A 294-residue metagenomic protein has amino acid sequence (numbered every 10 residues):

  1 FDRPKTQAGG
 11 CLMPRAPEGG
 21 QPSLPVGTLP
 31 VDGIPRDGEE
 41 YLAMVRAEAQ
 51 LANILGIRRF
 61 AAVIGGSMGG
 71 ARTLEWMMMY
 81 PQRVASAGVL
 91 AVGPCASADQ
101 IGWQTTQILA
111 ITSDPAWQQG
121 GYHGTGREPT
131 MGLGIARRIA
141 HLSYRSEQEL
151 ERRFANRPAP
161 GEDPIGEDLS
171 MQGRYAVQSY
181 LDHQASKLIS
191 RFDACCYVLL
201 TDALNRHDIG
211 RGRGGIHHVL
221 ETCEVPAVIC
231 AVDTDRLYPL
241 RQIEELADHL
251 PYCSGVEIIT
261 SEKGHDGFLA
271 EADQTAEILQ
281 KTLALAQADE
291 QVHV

Functional and structural regions predicted by a protein language model:
F1-A71, M78, Q82-C95, D99-T105 (+3 more regions): Gly/Pro-rich cap/lid or specificity-loop segments adjacent to the active site
R83-A85, V89-K187: Alpha/beta-hydrolase-fold enzymes
L181-Q184, L199-V219: Active-site nucleophile elbow and catalytic-triad environment of alpha/beta-hydrolase enzymes
K187, H207-D208, D233-Y238: Acidic catalytic loop of the alpha/beta-hydrolase fold
G212-H217, V225, R236-H249: Short alpha-helix in the alpha/beta-hydrolase fold that links the catalytic acid
C223, I229-A231: Short beta-strand/loop motif that positions the catalytic acidic residue of the alpha/beta-hydrolase fold
E244-A247, C253-V294: Catalytic active-site module of serine/aspartate enzymes centered on a nucleophile-bearing elbow/loop
